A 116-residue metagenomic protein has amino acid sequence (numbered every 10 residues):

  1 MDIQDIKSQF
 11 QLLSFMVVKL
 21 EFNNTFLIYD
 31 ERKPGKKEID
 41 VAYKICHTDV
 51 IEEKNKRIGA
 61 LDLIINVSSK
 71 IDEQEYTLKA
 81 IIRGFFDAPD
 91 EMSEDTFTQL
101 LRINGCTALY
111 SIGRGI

Functional and structural regions predicted by a protein language model:
M1-A108, G115: N-terminal intrinsically disordered, cationic/polar leader segments that include organellar targeting peptides
